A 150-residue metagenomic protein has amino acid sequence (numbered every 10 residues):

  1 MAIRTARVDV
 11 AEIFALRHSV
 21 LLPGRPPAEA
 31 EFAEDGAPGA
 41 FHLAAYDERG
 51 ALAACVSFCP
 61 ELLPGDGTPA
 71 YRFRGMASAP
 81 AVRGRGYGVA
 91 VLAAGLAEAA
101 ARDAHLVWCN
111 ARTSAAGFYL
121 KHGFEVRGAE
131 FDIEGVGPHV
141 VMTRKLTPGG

Functional and structural regions predicted by a protein language model:
M1-F14: A short beta-loop-alpha structural element at the N-terminal edge of CoA-dependent acyl/N-acetyltransferase catalytic
A15-E48, L52: Active-site rim helix/loop that mediates acceptor-substrate recognition in acyltransferases
A40, T68, F73, G137: Short coil/loop residues immediately preceding or within conserved phosphate-binding loops of NTP-utilizing enzyme
A44, A51-E61, R72-A77: Conserved beta-strand in the GNAT
A79, R83, R112: Residue-level recognition of the GNAT/N-acetyltransferase active site
V82, G86-A94: Conserved acetyl-CoA pyrophosphate-binding loop and the N-cap/start of the following alpha-helix in GNAT-like
L92, A99-R112: Conserved GNAT acetyl-CoA-binding A-motif
W108-N110, L120, E125-V141: Conserved catalytic-core motifs of GNAT/GCN5-like acyltransferases
